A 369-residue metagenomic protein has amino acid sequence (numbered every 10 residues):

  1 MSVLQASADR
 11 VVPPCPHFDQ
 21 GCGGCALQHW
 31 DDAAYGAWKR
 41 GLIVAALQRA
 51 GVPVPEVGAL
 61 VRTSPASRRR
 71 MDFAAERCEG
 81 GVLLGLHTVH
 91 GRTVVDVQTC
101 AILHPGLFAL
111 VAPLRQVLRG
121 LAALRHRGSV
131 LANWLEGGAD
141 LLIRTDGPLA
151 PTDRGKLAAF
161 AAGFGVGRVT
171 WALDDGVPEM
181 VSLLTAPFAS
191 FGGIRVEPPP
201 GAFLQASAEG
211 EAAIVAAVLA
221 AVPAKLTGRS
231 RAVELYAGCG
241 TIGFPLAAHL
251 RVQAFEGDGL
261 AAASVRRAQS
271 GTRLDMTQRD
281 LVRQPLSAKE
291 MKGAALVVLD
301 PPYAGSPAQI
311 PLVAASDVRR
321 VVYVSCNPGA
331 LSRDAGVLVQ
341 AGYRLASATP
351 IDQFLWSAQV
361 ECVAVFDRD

Functional and structural regions predicted by a protein language model:
S2, I143, A364-F366: Short beta-strand element of the conserved SAM-dependent methyltransferase core
V3-R127: Extended interfacial segments that mediate partner engagement and assembly in macromolecular machines
V57, R125-W134, V169-T170, E234: A short glycine-rich, hydrophobically flanked beta-strand micro-motif that places a catalytic Asp/Glu for divalent metal
V57-S64, S129-A132, D174-V177, T349-Q353: Short, solvent-exposed loop/turn elements at beta->coil junctions and helix N-caps that rim active or binding pockets
R68-D72, G81-L83, R127-S129, G138-D140 (+3 more regions): Broad gene-expression machinery/nucleic-acid interaction feature
A74-C78, N133-L135, D367-D369: Short beta-strand micro-motifs enriched in acidic
N133, G138-D146: Carbohydrate-binding surface patches
P148-D369: Rossmann-like S-adenosyl-L-methionine
